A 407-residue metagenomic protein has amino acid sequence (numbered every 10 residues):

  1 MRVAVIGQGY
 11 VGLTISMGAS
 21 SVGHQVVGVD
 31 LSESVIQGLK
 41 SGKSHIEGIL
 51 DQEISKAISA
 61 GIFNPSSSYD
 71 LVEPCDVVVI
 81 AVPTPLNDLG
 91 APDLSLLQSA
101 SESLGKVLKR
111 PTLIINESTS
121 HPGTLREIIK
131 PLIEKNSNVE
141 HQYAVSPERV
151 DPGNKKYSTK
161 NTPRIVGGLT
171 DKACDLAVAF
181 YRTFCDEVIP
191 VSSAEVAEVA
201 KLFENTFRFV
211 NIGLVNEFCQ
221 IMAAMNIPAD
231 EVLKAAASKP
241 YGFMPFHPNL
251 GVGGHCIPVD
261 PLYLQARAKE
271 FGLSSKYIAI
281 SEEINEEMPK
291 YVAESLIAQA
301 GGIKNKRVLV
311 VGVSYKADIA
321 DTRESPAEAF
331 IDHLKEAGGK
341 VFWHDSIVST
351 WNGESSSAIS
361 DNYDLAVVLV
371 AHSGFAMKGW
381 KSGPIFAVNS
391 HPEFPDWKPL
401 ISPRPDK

Functional and structural regions predicted by a protein language model:
M1-K407: Structural/interface elements that position substrates and couple domains in central-metabolism enzymes
